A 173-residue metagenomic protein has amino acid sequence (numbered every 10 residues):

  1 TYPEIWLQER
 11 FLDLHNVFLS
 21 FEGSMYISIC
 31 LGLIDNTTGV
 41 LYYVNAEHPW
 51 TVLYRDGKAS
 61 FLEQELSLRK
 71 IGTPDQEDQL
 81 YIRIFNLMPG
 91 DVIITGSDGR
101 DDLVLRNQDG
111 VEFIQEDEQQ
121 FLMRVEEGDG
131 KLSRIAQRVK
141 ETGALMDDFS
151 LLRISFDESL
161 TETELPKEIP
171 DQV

Functional and structural regions predicted by a protein language model:
T1-D56, L66, L80, K140-M146 (+1 more regions): Catalytic core of PPM/PP2C metal-dependent serine/threonine phosphatase domains
T1-Y2, L87, D91-G143, L160-P170: Active-site-proximal, acidic helix/loop segment immediately C-terminal to a metal-coordinating Asp/Glu
D13-L14, H48, I71, E118-M123: Histidine- and acidic-residue-rich, metal-dependent catalytic cores
I27-I29, Q64-R106, A144-L145: Acidic loop->beta-strand submotif enriched in PP2C/PPM serine/threonine phosphatases
K58-F61: Predominantly a core beta-strand signature of beta-propeller blades across repeat-based propeller domains
R153-L160: Short beta-strand-to-coil "C-cap" segments at the C-terminal boundary of structured domains/repeats, marking
